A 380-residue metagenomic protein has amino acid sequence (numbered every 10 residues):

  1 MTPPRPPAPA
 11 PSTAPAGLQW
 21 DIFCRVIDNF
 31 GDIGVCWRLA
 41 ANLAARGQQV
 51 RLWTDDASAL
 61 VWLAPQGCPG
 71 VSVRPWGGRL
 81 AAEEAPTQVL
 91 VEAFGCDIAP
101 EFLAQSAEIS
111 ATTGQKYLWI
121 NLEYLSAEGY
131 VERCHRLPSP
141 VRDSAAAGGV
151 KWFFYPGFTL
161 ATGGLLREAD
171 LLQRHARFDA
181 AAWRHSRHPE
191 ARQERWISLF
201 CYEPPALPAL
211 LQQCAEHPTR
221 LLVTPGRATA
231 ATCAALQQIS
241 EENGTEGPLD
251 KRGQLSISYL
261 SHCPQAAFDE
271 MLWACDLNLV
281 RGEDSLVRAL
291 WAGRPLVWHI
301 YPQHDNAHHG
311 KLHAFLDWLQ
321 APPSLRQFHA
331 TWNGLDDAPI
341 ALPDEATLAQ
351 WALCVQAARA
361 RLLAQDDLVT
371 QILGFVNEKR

Functional and structural regions predicted by a protein language model:
A16-D21: Extreme N-terminal starter segment of soluble prokaryotic enzymes
F23-A145, G226: Active-site and donor-binding regions of nucleotide-sugar-utilizing enzymes
W37-A40, P264-K311: A donor-sugar binding/catalytic signature common to diverse glycosyltransferases and related nucleotide-sugar
G77-R79, Y124-S126, G226-A228, C263 (+2 more regions): Short, acidic/turn-prone active-site loops that include or flank metal/cofactor- and phosphate-binding residues
Y124-P208: A nucleotide-sugar donor-handling region in carbohydrate enzymes
P189-D269: Donor-nucleotide binding loops and adjacent catalytic segments primarily of GT-B fold Leloir glycosyltransferases
P295-D336: Nucleotide-sugar donor-binding patch of glycosyltransferase catalytic domains
A321-R380: C-terminal amphipathic helix plus adjacent low-complexity, charged tail appended to glycosyltransferase catalytic
